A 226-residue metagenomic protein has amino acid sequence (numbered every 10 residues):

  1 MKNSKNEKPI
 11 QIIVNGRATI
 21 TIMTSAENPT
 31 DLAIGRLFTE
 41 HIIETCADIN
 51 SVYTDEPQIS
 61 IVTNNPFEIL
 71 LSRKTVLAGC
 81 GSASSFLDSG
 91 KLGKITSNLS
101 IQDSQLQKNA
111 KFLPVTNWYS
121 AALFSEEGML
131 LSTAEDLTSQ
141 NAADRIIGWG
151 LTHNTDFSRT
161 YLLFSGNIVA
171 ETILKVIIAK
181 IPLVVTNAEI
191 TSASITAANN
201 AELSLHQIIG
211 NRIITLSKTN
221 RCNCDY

Functional and structural regions predicted by a protein language model:
M1-E126: Intrinsically disordered, low-complexity regions enriched in acidic/Ser/Thr/Pro/Gln residues
M23-T24, E135, K218: Short clusters of small/polar residues that mark proteolytic maturation junctions
N28-I34, N141-R145, Y226: Short, surface-exposed linear segments at secondary-structure transitions and domain or protein termini
K91, S132-D136, L174: A short secondary-structure junction signal
L113-W118, A122-R159: Glycine- and Gly-Pro-enriched alpha-helical subdomains that act as flexible, kink-prone "lid/hinge" or packing modules
S139-L216: Feature captures the catalytic cores and cofactor-binding loops of soluble hydro-lyases/lyases that act on carboxylate
S217-N223: Conserved phosphate-handling catalytic cores of large alpha/beta enzymes
